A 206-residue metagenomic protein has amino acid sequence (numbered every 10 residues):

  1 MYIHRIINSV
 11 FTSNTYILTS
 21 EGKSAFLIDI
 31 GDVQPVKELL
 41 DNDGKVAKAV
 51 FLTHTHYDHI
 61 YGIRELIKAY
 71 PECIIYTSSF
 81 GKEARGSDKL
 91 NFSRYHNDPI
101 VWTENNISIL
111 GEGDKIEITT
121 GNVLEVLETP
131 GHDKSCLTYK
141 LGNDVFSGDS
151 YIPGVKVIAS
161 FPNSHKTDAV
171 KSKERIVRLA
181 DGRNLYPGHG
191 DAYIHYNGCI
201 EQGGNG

Functional and structural regions predicted by a protein language model:
M1, K45, C73, N122-L124 (+1 more regions): A structural micro-motif
M1-D43, L137-G148: Conserved beta-strand hairpin/beta-sheet module of binuclear metal-dependent hydrolase folds, prominently
I6, L18, G113-G121: Short acidic-hydrophobic surface loop/beta-edge motif
I6-N8, N106-S108, E128-P130: Short Gly/Pro-enriched turn/cap motifs at secondary-structure boundaries
S13-N14, P35-L39, Y61-I63, G111-E112 (+3 more regions): A generic local structural motif
L27-I30, K48-H56, I75-S78, E128-G131 (+2 more regions): Active-site neighborhood of phospho(di)ester-bond hydrolases with catalytic His/Asp-centered motifs
D32-T119: Active-site HxH/HxHxD metal-binding segment of metal-dependent hydrolases
N91-F92, V123-G206: Metallo-beta-lactamase
